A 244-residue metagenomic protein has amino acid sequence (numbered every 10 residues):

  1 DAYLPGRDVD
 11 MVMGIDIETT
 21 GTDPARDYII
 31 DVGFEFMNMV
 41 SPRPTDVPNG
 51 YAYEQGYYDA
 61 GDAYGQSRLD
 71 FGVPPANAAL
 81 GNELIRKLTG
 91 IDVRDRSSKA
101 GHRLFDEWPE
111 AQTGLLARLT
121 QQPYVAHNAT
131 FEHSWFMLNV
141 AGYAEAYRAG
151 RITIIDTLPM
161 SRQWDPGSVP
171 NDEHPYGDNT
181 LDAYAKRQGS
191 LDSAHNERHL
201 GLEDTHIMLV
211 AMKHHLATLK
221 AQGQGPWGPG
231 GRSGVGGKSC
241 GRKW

Functional and structural regions predicted by a protein language model:
A2-M137, P175, L181-G189, S193 (+1 more regions): Conserved non-catalytic scaffold segment of RNase H-like nuclease domains
Y28, T153, D204-I207: Catalytic-loop motifs flanking and including active-site residues across diverse enzymes
N49, D70, T153-P159: Structural signal for conserved beta-strand scaffold positions within catalytic alpha/beta enzyme cores
I91-R94, Y143-R148, G167, L191-S193 (+1 more regions): Short coil/loop linkers at secondary-structure junctions
T120-N139, P170-W244: Acidic, Mg2+-coordinating catalytic module of metal-dependent nucleases/exonucleases that use a two-metal-ion mechanism
F131-I155: Substrate-recognition/cap helix-loop segment adjacent to the acidic, metal-dependent catalytic center of Asp-based
I155-P175: Short alpha-helix plus adjacent loop in nuclease-associated cores
